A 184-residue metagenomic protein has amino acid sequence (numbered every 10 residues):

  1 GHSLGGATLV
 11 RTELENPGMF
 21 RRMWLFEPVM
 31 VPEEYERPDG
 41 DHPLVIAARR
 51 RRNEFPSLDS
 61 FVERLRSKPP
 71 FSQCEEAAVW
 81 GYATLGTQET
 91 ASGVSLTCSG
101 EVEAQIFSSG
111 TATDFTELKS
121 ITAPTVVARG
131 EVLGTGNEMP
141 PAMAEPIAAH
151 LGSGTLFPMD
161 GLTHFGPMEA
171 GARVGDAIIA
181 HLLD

Functional and structural regions predicted by a protein language model:
G1-P38: Conserved hydrolase catalytic core segment
F26-P70: Internal catalytic or translocation cores that form aromatic/hydrophobic pockets or channels for amphipathic metabolites
V31, T135, F165: Active-site loop signature of alpha/beta-hydrolase-fold enzymes
E34-D39, M139-P140, E169: Short aromatic-enriched loop/helix-cap "lid" or pocket-rim segments at secondary-structure transitions that line
R52-G136: Alpha/beta-hydrolase
K119-L162: Conserved loop-alpha-helix segment in the C-terminal half of the alpha/beta-hydrolase fold that carries the catalytic
M159-G171, G175: Catalytic histidine-centered segment of alpha/beta-hydrolase-like enzymes
A177-D184: C-terminal alpha-helix
